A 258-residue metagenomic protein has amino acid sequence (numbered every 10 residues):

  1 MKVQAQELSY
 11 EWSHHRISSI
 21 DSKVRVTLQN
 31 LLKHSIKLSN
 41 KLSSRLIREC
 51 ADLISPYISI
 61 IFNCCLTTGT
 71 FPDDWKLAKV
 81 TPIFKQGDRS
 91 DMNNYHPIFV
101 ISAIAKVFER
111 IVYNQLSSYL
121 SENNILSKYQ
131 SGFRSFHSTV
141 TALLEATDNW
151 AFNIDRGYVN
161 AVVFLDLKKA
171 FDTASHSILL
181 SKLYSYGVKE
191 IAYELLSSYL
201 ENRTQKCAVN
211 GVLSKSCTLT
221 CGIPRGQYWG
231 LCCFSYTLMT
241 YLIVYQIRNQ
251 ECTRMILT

Functional and structural regions predicted by a protein language model:
M1-N93, F99, A103-V107, L126 (+2 more regions): Surface-exposed loop/turn segments and immediately adjacent short secondary-structure elements within folded domains
M1-Q4, H34-K37, P56, T68-D73 (+8 more regions): Short helix-interrupting loop/turn segments at helix-coil junctions
M1-W12, R16, V26, K79-I83 (+7 more regions): Structured, non-transmembrane catalytic/binding cores
V24-Q29, Y57-C64, N114-L116, A142-I154: Inter-domain linker/hinge segments that demarcate the starts of reverse transcriptase and RNase H-type modules
K37-L42, D91-V100, T141-S181: Conserved catalytic palm subdomain of right-hand nucleotidyl-transferase polymerases, strongest for RNA-directed enzymes
E49, P56, I60, C64 (+7 more regions): Short, residue-level hotspots on alpha-helical faces of the histone-fold and other alpha-helical interaction modules
N93-E122, T141-L144, K168, T220-I247: Conserved pre-motif C helix in the palm subdomain of viral-like polymerases
L167-R254: Conserved polymerase palm-domain catalytic core
